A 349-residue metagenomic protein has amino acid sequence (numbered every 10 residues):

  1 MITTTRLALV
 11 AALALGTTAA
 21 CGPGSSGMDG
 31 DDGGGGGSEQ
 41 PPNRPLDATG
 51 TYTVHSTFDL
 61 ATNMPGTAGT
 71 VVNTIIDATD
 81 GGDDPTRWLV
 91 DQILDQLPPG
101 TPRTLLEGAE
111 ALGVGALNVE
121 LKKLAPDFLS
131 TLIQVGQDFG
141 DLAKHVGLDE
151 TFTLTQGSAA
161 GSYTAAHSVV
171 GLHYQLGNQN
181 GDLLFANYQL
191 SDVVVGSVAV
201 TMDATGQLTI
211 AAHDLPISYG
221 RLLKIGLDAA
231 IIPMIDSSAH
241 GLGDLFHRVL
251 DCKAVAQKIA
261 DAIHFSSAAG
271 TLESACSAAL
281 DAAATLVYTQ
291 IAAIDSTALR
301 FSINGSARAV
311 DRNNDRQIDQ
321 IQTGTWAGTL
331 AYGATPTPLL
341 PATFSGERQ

Functional and structural regions predicted by a protein language model:
M1-A19: Sec-dependent bacterial lipoprotein signal peptides
G16-T17, H247, T271, P341: Disulfide-bonded cysteine motifs in exported proteins
T17-G50, P338, A342-Q349: Bacterial Sec-dependent N-terminal signal peptides
P42-N73, Q317-G333: Tryptophan-anchored aromatic micro-motifs
M64-I76, P126-T151, T155, P336-Q349: Surface-exposed flexible segments
G66-P99, R103, D149-L154: Short, flexible N-terminal segments of the mature chain
D95-D311: Predominantly extracellular/secreted and cell-surface proteins with exposed, flexible low-complexity segments
Y288-Q349: Edge beta-strand at a domain terminus
